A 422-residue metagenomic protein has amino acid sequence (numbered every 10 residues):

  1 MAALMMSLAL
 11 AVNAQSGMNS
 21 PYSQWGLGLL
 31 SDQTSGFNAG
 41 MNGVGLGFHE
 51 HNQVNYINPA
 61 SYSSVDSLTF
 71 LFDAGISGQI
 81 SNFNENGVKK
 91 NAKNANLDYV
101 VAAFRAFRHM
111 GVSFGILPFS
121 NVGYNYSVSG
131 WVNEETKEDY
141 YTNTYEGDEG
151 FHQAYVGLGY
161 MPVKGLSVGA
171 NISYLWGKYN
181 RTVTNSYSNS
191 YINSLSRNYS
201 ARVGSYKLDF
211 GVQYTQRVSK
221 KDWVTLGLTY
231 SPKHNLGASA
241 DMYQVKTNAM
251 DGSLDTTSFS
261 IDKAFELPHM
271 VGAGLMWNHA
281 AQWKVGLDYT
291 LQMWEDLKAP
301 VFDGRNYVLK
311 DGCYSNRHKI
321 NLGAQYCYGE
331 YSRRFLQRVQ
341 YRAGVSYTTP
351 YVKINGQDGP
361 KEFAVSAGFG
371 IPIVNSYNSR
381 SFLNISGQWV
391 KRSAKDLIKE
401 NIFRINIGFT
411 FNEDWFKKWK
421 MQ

Functional and structural regions predicted by a protein language model:
M1-A9: Bacterial N-terminal signal peptides
A3, G75, A103, S129 (+1 more regions): Peripheral, non-catalytic segments of secretory and membrane proteins
V12-P118: N-terminal, post-signal peptide beta-strand-biased segments of exported outer-membrane/organellar beta-barrel and other
Q15-A39, H109-Q422: Outer-membrane beta-barrel porins/channels
